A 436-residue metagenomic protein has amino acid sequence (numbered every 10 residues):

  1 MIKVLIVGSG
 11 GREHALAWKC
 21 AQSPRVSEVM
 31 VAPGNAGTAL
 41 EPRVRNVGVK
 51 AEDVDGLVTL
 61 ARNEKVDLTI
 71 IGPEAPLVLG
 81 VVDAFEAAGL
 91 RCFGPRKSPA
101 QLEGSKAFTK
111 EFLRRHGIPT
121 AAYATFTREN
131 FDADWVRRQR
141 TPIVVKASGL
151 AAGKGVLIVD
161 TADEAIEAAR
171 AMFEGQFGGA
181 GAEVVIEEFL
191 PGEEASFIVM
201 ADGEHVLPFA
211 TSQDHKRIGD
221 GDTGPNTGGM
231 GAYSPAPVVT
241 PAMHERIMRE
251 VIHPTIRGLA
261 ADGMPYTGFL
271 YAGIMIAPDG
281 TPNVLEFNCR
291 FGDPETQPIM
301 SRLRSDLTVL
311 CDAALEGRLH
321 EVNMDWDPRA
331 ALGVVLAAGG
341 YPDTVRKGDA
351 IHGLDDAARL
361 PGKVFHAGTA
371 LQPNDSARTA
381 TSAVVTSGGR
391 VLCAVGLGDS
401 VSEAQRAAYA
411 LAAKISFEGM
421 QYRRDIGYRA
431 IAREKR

Functional and structural regions predicted by a protein language model:
M1-K97: ATP-binding N-terminal substructure of ATP-dependent carboxylate-amine bond-forming enzymes
A21-P24, A39-L40, N63, F93 (+13 more regions): Solvent-exposed alpha-helices and their adjacent loops that cap or buttress functional pockets in soluble metabolic
N46-E52, A124-R128, V159: Short acidic-hydrophobic, aromatic-tinged amphipathic segments that line or gate anion-handling sites
F93-G155: A conserved helix-loop-beta module that forms one wall/lid of the active-site cleft in ATP-utilizing catalytic domains
G155-T296: Internal nucleotide-binding/catalytic subdomain
I247-L270, N288-P361, A367, Q372: Active-site "cap" helix and flanking loop/linker of ATP-utilizing ligase/carboxylase catalytic domains
S376-A380, T386-R436: Generic C-terminus detector
